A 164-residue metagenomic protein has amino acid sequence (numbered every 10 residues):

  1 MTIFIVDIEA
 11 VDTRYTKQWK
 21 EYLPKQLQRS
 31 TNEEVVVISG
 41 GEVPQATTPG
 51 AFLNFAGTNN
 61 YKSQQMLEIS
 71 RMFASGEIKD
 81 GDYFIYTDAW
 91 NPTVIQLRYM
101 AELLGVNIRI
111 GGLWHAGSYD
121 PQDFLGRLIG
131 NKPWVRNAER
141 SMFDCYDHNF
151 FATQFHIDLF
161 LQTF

Functional and structural regions predicted by a protein language model:
M1-Q96: N-terminal pre-catalytic "stem/leader" segment of glycosyltransferase-like enzymes
K25-I38, L103-R109, D144-H148: Structural alpha-beta junctions
T58-K62, F124-N131: Short, flexible loop segments at the rims of nucleotide/cofactor-binding pockets, characterized by
Y83-A89, A101-F124: Active-site proximal beta-strand in glycosyltransferases
T87-D88, F151-T153: Replace "coordinates the UDP/GDP/TDP-sugar" with "coordinates nucleotide-activated sugar donors
N91, F155-I157: Alpha-helix capping/helix-boundary segments
L128-N149: Membrane-proximal helix-turn-helix segments that form the acceptor-binding/catalytic region of lipid-linked
I157-F164: Helix-loop-beta element that forms the nucleotide-linked donor phosphate-binding surface in glycosyltransferases
